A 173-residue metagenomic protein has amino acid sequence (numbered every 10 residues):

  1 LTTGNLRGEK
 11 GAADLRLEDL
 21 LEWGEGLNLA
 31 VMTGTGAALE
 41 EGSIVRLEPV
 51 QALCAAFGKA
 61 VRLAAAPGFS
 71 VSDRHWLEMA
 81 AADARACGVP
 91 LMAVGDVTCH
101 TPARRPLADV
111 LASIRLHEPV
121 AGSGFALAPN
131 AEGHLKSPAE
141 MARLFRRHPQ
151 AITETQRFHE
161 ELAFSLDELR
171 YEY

Functional and structural regions predicted by a protein language model:
L1-Y173: Phosphodiester-processing cores and adjacent nucleic acid-binding clamps
